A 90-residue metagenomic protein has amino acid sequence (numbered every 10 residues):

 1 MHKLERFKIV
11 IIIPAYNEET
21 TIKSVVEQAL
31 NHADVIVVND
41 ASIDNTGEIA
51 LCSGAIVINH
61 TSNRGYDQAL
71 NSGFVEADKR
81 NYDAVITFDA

Functional and structural regions predicted by a protein language model:
M1-A90: Structured catalytic core of nucleotide-sugar glycosyltransferases
